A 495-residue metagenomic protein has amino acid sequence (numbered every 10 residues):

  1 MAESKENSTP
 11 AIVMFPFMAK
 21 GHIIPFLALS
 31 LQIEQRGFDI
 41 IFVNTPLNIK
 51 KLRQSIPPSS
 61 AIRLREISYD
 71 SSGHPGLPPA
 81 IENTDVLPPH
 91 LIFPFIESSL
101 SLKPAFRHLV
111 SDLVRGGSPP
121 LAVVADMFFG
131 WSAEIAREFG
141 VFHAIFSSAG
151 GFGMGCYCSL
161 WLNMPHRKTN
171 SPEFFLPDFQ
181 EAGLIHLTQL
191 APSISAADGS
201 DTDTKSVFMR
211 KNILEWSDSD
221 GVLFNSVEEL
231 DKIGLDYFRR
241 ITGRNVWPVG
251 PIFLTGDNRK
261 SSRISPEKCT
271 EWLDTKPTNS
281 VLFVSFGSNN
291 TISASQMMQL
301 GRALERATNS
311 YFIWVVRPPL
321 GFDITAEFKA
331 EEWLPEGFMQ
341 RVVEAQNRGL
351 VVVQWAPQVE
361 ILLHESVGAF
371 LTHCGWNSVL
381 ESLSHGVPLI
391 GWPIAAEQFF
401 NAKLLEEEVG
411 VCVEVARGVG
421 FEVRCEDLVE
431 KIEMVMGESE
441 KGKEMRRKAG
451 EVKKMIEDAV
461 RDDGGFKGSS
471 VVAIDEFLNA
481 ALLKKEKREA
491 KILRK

Functional and structural regions predicted by a protein language model:
M1-E228, K232-K495: Glycosyltransferase specificity loop/lid
